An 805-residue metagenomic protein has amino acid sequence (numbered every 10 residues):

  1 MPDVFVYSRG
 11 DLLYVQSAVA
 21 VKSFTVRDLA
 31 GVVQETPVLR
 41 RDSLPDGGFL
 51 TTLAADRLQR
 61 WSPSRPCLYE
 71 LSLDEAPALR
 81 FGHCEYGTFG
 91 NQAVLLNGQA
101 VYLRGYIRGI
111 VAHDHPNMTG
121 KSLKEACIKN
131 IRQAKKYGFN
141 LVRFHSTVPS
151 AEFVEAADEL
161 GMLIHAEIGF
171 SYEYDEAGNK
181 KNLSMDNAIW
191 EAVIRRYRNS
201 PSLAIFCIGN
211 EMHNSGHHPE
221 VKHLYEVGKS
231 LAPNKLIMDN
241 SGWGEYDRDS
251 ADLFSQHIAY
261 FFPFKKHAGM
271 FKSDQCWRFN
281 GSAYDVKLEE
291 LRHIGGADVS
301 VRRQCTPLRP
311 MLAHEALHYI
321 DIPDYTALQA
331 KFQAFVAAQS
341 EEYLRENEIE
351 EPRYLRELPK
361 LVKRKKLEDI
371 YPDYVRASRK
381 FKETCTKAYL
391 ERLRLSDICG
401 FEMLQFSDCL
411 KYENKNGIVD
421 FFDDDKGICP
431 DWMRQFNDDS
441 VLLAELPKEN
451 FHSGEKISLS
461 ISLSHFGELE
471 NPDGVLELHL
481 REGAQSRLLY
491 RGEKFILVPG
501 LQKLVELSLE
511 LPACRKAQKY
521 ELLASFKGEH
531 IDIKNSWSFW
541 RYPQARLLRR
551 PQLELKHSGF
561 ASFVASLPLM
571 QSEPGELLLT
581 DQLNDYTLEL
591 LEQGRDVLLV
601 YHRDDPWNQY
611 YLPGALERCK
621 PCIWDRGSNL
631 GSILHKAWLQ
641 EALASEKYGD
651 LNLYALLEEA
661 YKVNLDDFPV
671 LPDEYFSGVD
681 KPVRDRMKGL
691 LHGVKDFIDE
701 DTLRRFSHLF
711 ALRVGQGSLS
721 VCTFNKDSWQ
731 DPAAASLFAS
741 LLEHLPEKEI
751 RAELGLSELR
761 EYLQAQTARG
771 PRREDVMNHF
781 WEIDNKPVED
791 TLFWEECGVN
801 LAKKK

Functional and structural regions predicted by a protein language model:
M1-F144, A156, L160-I164, A204-I205 (+8 more regions): Secreted/periplasmic carbohydrate-active enzymes, especially glycoside hydrolases
L79-A93, I294-G295, V299, F401 (+2 more regions): Short acidic, Pro/Gly- and aromatic-enriched capping/linker segments at domain boundaries
V111, G244, Y260-F261, L317-I320 (+5 more regions): Short, solvent-exposed loop/turn segments at secondary-structure junctions
I128, R132, L141-D420, L578: Substrate-binding/catalytic cleft of secreted carbohydrate-active enzymes, primarily glycoside hydrolases
E245-F264, Q571-H602, W607-Q609: Short, well-ordered secondary-structure micro-motifs within conserved domains or adaptor modules
E413-G417, F422, S453-S462, G467 (+7 more regions): Extracellular ligand-binding/catalytic regions of CAZymes and related secreted enzymes and adhesion modules
Q582-P672, A739: A glycine-rich, often tryptophan-bearing local segment used as a flexible ligand/cofactor-contacting loop or short
